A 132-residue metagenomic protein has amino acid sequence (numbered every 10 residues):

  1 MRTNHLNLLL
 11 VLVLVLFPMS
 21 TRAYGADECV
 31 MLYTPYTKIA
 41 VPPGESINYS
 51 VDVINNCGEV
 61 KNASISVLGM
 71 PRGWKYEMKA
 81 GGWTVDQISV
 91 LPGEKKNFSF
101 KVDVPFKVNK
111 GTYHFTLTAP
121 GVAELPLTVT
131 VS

Functional and structural regions predicted by a protein language model:
M1-L9: Bacterial N-terminal signal peptides that target proteins for export
N4, V15, K96-F98: Short non-domain terminal segments
L10-P18: Bacterial N-terminal signal peptides
R22-S132: Long beta-sheet-rich domains in secretory-pathway and surface-associated proteins
